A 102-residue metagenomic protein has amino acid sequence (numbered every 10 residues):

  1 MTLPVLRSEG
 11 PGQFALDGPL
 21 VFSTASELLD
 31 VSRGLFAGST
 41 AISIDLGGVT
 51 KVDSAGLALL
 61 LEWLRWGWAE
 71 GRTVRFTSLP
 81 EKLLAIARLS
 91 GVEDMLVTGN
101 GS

Functional and structural regions predicted by a protein language model:
M1-V52, E62-S102: STAS-like cytosolic regulatory interaction modules
